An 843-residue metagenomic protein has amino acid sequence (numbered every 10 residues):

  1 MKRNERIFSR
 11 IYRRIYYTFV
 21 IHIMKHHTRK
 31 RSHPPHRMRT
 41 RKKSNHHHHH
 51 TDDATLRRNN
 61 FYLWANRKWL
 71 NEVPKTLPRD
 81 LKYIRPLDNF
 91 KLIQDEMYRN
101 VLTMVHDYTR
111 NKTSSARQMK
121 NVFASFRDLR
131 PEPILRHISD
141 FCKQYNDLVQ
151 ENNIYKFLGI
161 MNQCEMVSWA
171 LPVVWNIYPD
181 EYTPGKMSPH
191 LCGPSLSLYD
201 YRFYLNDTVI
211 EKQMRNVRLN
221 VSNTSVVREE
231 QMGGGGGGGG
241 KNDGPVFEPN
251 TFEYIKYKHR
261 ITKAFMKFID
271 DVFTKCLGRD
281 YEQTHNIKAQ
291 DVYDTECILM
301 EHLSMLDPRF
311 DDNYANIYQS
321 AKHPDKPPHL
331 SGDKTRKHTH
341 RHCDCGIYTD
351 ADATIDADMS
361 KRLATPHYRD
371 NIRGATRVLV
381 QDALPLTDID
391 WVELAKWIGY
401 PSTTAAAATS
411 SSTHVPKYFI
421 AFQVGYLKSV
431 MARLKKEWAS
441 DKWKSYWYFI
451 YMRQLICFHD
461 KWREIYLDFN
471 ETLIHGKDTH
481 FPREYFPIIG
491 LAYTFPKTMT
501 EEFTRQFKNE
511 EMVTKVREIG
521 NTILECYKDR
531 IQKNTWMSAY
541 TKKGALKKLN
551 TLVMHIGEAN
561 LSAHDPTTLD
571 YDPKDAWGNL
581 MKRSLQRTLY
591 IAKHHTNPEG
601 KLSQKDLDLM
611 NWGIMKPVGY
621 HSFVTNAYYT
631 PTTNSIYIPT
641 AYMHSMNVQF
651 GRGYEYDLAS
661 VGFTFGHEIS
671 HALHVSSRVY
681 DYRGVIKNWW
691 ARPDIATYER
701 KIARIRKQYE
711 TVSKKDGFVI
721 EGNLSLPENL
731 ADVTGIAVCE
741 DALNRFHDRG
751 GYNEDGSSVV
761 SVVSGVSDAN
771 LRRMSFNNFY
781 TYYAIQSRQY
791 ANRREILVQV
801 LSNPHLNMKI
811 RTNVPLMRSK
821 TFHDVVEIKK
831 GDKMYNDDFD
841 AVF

Functional and structural regions predicted by a protein language model:
M1-H46, T335: Arg/Lys-rich, intrinsically disordered low-complexity tails that mediate electrostatic binding and condensation
R10, R14, G233-G240: Small-residue-biased low-complexity repeat regions
S32, T40, S44, S222-S225 (+4 more regions): Intrinsically disordered, low-complexity serine/threonine-rich segments
K43-I93: Signal-peptide-cleavage-adjacent N-terminal segments of secreted and extracellular proteins
T51, R57-R58, D95-R99, R110 (+7 more regions): Zinc-dependent metallohydrolase catalytic domains
T51-N71, T251-F273, I736-V738: Hydrophobic/aromatic-rich, well-ordered segments within soluble, folded domains that form packed cores
P78-D107, D280-H302, D657-T664, D768 (+2 more regions): Short secondary-structure subsegments characteristic of cysteine-rich extracellular domains
E96-G233, G240-E518, T522-I523, L589: Noncatalytic, helix-rich "gating/capping" subdomain that lines the substrate-entry/channel surface of large enzyme
